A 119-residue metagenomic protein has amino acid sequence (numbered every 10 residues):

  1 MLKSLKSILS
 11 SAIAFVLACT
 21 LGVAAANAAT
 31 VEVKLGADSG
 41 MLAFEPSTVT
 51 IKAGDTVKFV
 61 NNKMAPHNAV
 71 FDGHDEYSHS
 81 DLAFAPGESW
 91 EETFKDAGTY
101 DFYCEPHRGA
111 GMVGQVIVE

Functional and structural regions predicted by a protein language model:
L2-I8, C19-E119: Extracytoplasmic copper-binding redox domains, predominantly the cupredoxin/blue-copper superfamily
S11-V16: Sec-dependent N-terminal signal peptides
